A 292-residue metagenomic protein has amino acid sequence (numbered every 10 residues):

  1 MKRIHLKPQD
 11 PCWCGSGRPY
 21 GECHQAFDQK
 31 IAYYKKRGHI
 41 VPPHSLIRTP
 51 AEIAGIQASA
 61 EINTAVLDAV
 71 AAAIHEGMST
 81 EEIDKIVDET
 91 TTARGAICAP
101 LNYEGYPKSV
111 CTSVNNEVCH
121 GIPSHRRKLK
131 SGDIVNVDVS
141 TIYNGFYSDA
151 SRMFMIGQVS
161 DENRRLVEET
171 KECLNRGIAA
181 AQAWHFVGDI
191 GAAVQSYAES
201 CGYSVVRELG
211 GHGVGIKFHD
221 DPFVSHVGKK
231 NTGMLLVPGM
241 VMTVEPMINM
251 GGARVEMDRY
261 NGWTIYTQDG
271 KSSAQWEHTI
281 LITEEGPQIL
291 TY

Functional and structural regions predicted by a protein language model:
I4-D10, S16-Y292: Active-site neighborhoods and metal-handling regions in enzymes and metal-associated proteins
